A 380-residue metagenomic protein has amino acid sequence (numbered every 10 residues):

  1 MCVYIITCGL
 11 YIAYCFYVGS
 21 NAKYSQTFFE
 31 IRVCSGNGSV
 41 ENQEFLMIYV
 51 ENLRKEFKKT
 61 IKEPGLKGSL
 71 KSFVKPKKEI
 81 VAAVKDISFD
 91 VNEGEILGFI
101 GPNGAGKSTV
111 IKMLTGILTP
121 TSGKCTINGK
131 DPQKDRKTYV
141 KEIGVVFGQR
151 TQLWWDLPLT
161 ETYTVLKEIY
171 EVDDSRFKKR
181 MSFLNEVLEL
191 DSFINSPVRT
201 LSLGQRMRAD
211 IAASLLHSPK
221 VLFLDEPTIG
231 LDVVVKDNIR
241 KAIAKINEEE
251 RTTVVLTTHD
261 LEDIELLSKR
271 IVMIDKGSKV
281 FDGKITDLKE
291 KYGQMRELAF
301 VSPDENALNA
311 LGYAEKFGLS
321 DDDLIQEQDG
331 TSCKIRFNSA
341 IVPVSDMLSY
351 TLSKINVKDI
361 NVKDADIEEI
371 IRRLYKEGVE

Functional and structural regions predicted by a protein language model:
G65-F73, T164, E168, S175-F193: Conserved ABC ATPase "signature" region
G123-K134, Y139: Conserved ABC transporter NBD signature motif
P197-L201: Conserved ABC ATPase signature
S218: Conserved catalytic motifs of ABC-family nucleotide-binding domains
L222-E226: Catalytic Walker B motif of ABC-type/P-loop ATPase nucleotide-binding domains
R240-N338: ABC transporter nucleotide-binding domain
